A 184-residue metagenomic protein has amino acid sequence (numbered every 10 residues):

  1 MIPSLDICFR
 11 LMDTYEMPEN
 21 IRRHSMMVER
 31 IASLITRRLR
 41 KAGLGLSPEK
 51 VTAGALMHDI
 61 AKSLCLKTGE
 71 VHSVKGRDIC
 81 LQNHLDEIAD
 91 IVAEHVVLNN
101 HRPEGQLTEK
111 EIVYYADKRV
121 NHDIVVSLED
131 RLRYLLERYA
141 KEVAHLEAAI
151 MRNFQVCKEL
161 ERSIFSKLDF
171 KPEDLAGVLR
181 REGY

Functional and structural regions predicted by a protein language model:
M1-T68, I124: Acidic/His-rich, divalent-metal-binding segments that scaffold phosphate/diphosphate chemistry
I7, L132-L135, A148, R152: Active-site helical microenvironments for divalent-metal-assisted chemistry
L11, I35-R38, I79, L160 (+1 more regions): Residues within well-ordered alpha helices
M17-N20, H84, H145: Alpha-helical structural elements of signaling/regulatory helical domains
M27, I31, K75, E111 (+1 more regions): Charged catalytic carboxylate motif
K41-E142: Divalent metal-dependent catalytic cores for phosphoryl transfer on phosphate-bearing substrates
L146-Y184: Charged phosphate-binding loop/patch that engages nucleotide di/tri-phosphates or the phosphate backbone of nucleic
